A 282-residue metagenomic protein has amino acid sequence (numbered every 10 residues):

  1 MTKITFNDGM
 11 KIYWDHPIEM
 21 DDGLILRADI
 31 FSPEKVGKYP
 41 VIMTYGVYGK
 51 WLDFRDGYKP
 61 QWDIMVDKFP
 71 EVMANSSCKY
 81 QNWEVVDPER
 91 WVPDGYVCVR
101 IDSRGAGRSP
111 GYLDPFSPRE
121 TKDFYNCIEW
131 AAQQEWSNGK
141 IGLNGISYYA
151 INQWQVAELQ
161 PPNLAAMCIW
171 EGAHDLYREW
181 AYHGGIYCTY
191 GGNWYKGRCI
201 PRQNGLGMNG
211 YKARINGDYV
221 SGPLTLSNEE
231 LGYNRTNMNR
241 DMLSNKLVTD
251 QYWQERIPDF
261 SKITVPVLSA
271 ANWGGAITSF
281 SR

Functional and structural regions predicted by a protein language model:
M1-G37, V41: N-terminal cap/lid segment of alpha/beta-hydrolase-fold proteins
L24, V41-T44, V92-V99: A fold-wide structural signal in alpha/beta-hydrolase
W51-R55, K59-S77, Q81-P88, P93 (+1 more regions): Accessory cap/linker subdomain of secreted extracellular hydrolases
N82-W83, P93, P115-E135: Alpha/beta-hydrolase active-site loop
P88, V92-R108: Conserved alpha/beta-hydrolase
E135-Y148: Alpha/beta-hydrolase fold nucleophile elbow
I263, S269-A271: Short beta-strand/loop motif that positions the catalytic acidic residue of the alpha/beta-hydrolase fold
G275-S281: Conserved alpha/beta-hydrolase "acid-adjacent" motif
